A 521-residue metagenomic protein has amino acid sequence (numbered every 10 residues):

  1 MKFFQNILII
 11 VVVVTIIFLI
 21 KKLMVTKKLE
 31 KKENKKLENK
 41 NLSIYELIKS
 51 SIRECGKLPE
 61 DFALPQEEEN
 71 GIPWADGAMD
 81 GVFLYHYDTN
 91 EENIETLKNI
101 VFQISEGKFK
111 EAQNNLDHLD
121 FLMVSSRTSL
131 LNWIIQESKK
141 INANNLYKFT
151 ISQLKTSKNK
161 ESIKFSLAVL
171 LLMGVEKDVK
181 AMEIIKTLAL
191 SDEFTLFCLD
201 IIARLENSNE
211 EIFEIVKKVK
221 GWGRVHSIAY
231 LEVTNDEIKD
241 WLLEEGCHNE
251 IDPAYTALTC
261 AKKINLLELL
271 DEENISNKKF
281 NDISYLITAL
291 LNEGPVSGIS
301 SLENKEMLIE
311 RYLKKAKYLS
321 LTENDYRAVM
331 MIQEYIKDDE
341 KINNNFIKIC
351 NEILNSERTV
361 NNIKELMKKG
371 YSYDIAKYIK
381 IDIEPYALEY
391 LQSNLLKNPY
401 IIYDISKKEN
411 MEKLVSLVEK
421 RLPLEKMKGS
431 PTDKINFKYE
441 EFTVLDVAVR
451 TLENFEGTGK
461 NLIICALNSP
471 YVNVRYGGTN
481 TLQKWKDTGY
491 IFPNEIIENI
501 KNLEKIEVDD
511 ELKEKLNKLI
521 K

Functional and structural regions predicted by a protein language model:
M1-I10: Feature marks short, highly hydrophobic, charge-poor N-terminal signal-anchor/signal peptide-like helices that anchor
I9-I17: Core hydrophobic alpha-helical membrane-spanning segments
L19-L146, L267-N361, S372, I383-E384 (+1 more regions): N-terminal alpha-helical scaffold/docking segments in eukaryotic complex subunits
Y85-D88, N99-I104, H118-L122, S129-K140 (+15 more regions): Structural detector for internal amphipathic alpha-helices that build alpha-solenoid repeat scaffolds
F109-D117, K140-Q153, E176-L188, E206-K217 (+10 more regions): Amphipathic alpha-helical scaffolding segments comprising HEAT/armadillo-like alpha-solenoid repeats
L154-S162: Structural motif
K158-N159, L190-F194, V219-G223, E250 (+4 more regions): Short inter-helical turns and helix N-cap capping residues of alpha-solenoid HEAT/ARM repeat scaffolds
E495-K521: C-terminal non-catalytic interaction modules
